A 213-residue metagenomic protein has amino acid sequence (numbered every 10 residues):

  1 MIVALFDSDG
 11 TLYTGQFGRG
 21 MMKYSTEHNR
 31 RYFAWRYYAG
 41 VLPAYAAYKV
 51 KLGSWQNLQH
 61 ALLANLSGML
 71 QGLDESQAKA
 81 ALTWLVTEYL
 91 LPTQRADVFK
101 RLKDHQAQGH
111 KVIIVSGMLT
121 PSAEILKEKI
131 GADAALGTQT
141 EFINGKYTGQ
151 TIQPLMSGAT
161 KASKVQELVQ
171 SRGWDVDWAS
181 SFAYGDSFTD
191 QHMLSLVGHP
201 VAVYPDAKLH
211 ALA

Functional and structural regions predicted by a protein language model:
M1-I2, A80, T87-A213: C-terminal cap/substrate-recognition subdomain and adjoining C-terminal extension of metal-dependent phosphatase-like
M1-S54: Active-site neighborhood of HAD-like aspartate-dependent phosphohydrolases
Y13, S54, L58, L70 (+1 more regions): Catalytic cores of large soluble enzymes that bind and process phosphate-bearing ligands
Q16, N57, G137-Q139: Short, compositionally biased low-complexity segments
K49-A64, N144-T151, V165: N-terminal-biased segments
H60-D97: Metal-dependent phosphoesterase signature
